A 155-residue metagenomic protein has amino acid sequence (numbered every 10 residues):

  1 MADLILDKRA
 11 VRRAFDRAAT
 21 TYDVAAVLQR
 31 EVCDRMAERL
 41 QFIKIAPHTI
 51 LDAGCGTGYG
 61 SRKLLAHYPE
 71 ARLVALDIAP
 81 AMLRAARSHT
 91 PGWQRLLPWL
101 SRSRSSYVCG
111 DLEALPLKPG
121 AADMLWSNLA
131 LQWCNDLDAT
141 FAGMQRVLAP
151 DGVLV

Functional and structural regions predicted by a protein language model:
M1-T20: N-terminal, positively charged/glycine-rich alpha-helical extensions of SAM-dependent methyltransferases
L28-H48, Y59-K63: Conserved alpha-helix/loop element of class I SAM-dependent methyltransferases that forms part of the SAM/SAH-binding
A37, L65, F141-Q145: A structural alpha-helix within SAM-dependent methyltransferase catalytic domains
T49-L115, A139: Class I SAM-dependent methyltransferase SAM/SAH-binding core
E113-M124: A short acidic, Gly/Pro-enriched loop at the edge of an enzyme's catalytic core that lines a small-molecule cofactor
D123-D138: A short SAM/SAH-binding and catalytic strip from SAM-dependent methyltransferases
D138-V153: A short glycine-rich, Lys/Arg-flanked "PGG" loop and its adjoining helix->strand segment in the class I
